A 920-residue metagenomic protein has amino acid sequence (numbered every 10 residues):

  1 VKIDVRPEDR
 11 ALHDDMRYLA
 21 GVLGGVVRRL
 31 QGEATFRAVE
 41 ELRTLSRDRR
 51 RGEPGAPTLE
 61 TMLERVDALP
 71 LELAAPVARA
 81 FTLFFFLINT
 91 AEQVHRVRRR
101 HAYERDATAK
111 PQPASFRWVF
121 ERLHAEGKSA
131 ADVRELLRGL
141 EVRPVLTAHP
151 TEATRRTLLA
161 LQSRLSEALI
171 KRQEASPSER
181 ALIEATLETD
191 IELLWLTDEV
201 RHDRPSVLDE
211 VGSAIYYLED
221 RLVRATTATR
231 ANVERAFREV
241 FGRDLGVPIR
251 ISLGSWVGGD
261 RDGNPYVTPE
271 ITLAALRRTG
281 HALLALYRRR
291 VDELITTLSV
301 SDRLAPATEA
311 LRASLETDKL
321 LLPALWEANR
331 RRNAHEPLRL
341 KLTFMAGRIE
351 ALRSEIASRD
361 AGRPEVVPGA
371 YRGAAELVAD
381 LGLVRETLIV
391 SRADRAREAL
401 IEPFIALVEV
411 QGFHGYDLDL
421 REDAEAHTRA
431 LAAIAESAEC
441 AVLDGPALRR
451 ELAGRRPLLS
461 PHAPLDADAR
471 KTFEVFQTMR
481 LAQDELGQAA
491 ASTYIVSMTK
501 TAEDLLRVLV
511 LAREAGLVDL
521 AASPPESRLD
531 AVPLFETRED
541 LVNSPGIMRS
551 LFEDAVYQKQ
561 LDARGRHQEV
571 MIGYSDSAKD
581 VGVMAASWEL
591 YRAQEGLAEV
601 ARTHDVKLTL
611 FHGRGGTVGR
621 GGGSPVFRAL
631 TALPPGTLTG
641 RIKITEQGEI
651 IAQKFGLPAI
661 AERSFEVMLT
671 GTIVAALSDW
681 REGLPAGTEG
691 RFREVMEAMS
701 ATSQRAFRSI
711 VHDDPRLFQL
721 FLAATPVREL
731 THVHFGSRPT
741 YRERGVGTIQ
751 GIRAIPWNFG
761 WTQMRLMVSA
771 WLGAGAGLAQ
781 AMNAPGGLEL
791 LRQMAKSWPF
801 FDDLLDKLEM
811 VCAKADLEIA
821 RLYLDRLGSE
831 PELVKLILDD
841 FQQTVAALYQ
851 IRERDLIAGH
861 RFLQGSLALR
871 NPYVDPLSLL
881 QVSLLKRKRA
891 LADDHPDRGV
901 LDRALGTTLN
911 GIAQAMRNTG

Functional and structural regions predicted by a protein language model:
V1-R450, D466-D468, G622, V711-D714 (+6 more regions): Often metal-dependent polyanion-binding catalytic scaffolds in large enzymes
K2-E8, G25, V200-E219, P269 (+10 more regions): Glycine- and acidic
V26, P54, A91-Q93, L123-A131 (+11 more regions): Carbohydrate-active enzymes and regulators
T154-S163, E179-D198, A370, I401 (+8 more regions): Structured alpha-helical segments in the cores of large, soluble enzyme domains
P248-R250, G254-W256, N264, I405-A406 (+6 more regions): Beta-sheet entry/capping signal
V267-S299, A515-R705: Catalytic or ion-translocation cores adjacent to nucleophile or general acid/base/metal-coordination motifs in diverse
F344-G347, A351-S354, S358, F413-L418 (+5 more regions): Active-site cores of enzymes that catalyze phosphoryl transfer or operate on phosphate-rich substrates
A675, E682-G920: Long, compositionally biased intrinsically disordered regions
